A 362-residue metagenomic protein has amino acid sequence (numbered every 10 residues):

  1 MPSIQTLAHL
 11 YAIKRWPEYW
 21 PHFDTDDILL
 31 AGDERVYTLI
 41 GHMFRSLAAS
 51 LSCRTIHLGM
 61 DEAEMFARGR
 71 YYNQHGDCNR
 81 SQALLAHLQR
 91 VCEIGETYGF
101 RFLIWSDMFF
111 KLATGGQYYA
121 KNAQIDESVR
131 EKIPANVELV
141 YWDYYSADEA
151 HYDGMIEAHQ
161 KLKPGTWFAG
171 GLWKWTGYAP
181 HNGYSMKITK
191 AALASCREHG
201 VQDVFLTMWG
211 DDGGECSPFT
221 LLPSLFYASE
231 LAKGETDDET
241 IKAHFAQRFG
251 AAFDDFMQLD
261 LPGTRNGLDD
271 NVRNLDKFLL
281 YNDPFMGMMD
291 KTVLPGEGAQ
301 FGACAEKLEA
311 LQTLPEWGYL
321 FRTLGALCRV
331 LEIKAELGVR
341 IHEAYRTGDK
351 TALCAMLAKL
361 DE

Functional and structural regions predicted by a protein language model:
M1-P17, S52-T55, V204-D211: Glycine-rich, aromatic-flanked loop segments that form ligand/cofactor-binding clefts across common enzyme folds
P2, H57-M60, W167-F168: Non-cysteine beta-strand/loop elements that form the S-adenosyl-L-methionine
T6, P21-D77: Active-site groove signature of glycoside hydrolases
L10-F23, F66, W167-G170, W175: Aromatic-lined carbohydrate-binding/catalytic grooves of carbohydrate-active enzymes
L10-K14, G69, G115, H151-Y152: Short, solvent-exposed loop/turn and secondary-structure capping segments
A12-E18, R45, E64, E93-T97: Mature, folded catalytic cores of secreted/periplasmic enzymes
Y37-A49, C53-R54, N73-E362: Substrate-binding groove of N-acetylhexosamine-processing glycoside hydrolases
